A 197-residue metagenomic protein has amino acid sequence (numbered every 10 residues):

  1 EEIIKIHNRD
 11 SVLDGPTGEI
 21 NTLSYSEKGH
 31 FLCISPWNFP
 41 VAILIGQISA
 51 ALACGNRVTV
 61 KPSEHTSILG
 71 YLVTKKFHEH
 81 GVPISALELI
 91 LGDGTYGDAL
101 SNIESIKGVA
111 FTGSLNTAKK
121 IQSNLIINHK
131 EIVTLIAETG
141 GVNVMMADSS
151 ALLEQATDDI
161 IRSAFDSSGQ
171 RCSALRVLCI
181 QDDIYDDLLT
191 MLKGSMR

Functional and structural regions predicted by a protein language model:
E1-L44, I48, V82, L87: N-terminal Rossmann NAD(P)-binding subdomain characteristic of aldehyde/semialdehyde dehydrogenases
I20-N21, E88-A110: A structured beta-alpha segment of the ubiquitous adenosine-cofactor-binding alpha/beta core
I34, L44, C54-S63, I90-G92 (+5 more regions): Generic beta-strand/beta-sheet core signal
F39, H65-I68, G94-Y96, L115-N116 (+1 more regions): Short alpha-helical
I45-G46, Y71-L72, S101-N102, K120-N124 (+1 more regions): Short amphipathic alpha-helical segments
G46-G97: PLP-dependent aminotransferase-like
K76-P83, G108, N116-R197: ALDH superfamily catalytic-core signature
